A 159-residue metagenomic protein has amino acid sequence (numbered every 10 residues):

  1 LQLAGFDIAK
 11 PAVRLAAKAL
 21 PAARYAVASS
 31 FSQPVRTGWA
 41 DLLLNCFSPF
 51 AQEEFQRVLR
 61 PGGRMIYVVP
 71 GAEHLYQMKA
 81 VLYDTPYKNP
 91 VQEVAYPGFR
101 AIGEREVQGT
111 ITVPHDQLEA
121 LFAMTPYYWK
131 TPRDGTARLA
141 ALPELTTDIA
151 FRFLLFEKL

Functional and structural regions predicted by a protein language model:
L1-Q33: Class I SAM-dependent methyltransferase SAM/SAH-binding core
K10-P11, F50-E53, E73, V113: Short alpha-helical
R14-L15, V35-G38, L75-V81: Short, charged, surface-exposed secondary-structure boundary motifs
D41-N45: Hydrophobic beta-strand segment of the Class I
F47-P61: A short, conserved alpha-helix within the catalytic core of class I
G62-L75: Conserved beta-strand signature within the Rossmann-like core of class I S-adenosyl-L-methionine
A72, K79-A101: Conserved Class I S-adenosyl-L-methionine
V107-L159: Conserved Class I S-adenosyl-L-methionine
